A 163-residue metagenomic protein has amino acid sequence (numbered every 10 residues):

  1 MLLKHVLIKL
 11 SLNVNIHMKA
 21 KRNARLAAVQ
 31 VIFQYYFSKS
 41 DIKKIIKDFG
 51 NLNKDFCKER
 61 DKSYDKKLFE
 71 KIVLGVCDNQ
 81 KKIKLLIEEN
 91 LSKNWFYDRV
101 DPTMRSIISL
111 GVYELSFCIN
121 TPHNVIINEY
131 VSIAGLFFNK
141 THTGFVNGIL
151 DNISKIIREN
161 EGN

Functional and structural regions predicted by a protein language model:
L2-L136, K140-T143, N147-N163: N-terminal interaction/assembly modules
